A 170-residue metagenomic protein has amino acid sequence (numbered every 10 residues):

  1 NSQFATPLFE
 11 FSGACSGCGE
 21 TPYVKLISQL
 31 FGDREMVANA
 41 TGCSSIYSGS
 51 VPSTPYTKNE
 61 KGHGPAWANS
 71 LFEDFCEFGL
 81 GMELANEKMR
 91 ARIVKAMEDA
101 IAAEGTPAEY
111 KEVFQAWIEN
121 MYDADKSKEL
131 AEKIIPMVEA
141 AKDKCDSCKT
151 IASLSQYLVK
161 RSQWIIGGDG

Functional and structural regions predicted by a protein language model:
S2-G170: Cofactor-binding active-site loop characterized by glycine-rich and histidine/acidic residues
